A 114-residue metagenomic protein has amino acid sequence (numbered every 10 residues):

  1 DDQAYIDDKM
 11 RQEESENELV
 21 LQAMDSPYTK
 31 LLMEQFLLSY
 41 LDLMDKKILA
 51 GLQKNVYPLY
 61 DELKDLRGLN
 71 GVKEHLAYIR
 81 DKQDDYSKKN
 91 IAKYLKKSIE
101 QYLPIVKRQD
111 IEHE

Functional and structural regions predicted by a protein language model:
D1-E114: Electrostatic interaction modules used in gene-expression and signaling proteins
